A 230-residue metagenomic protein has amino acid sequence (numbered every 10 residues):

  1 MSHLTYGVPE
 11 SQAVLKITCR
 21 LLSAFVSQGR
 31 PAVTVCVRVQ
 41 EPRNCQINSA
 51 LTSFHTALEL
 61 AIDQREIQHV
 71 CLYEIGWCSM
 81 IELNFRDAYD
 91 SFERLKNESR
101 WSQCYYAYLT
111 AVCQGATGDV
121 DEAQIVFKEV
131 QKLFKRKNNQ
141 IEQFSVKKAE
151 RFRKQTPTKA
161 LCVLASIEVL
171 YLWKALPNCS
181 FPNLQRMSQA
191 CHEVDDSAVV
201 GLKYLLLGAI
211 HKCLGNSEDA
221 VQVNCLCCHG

Functional and structural regions predicted by a protein language model:
S2-G7, A24, Q40-E41, C78-S79 (+3 more regions): Residue-level signature for tetratricopeptide repeat
S11, C19, K137-A209: Extended repeat-based solenoid scaffolds, especially LRR ectodomains and other repeat-derived architectures
S11, L15, Q46-N48, F85 (+2 more regions): TPR-repeat structural position
L15, P31, H69, C104 (+4 more regions): Start-of-helix signal in alpha-solenoid helical-repeat scaffolds, especially tetratricopeptide repeats
R20, C36, I67, L72-E74 (+4 more regions): "A position-specific structural signal for the A-helix of alpha-solenoid helical repeats
L22-Q28, T56-R65, E93-W101, E129-R136 (+2 more regions): Solenoid-like repeat scaffolds
